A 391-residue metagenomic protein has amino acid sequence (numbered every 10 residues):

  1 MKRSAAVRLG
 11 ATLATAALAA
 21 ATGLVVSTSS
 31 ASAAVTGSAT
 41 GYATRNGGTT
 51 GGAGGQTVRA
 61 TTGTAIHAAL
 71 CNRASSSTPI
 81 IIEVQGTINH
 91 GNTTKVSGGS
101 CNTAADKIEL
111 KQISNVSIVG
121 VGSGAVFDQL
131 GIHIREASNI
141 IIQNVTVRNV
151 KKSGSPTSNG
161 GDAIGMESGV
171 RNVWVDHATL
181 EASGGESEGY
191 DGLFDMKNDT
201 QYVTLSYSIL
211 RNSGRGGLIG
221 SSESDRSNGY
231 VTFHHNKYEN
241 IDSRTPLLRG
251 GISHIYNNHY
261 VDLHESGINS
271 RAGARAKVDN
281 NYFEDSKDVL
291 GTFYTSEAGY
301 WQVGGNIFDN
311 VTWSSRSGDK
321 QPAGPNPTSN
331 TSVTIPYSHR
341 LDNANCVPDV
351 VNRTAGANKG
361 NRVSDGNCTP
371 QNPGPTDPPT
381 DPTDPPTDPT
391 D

Functional and structural regions predicted by a protein language model:
M1-A33: Secretory targeting and sorting signals
S38-E83: Acidic Gly/Asp/Thr-rich repetitive segments characteristic of extracellular carbohydrate-active and adhesion proteins
T64, T87-H90, S123-G124, W313: Acidic glycine-/aspartate-rich tracts in secreted/extracellular proteins
H67-E83, G91-S117, A125-Q143, N149-V170: Extracellular beta-strand-rich solenoid/capping regions of secreted or surface-exposed proteins that bind or remodel
G98-K107, D128-I132, S155-E167, S187-K197 (+4 more regions): Extracellular beta-strand/beta-solenoid scaffold signature
S114-G124, S138-K151, V170-G185, Y190 (+5 more regions): Right-handed parallel beta-helix
L248-G250, N257-Y260, H264-N372: Extracellular beta-rich repeat passengers
C368-D391: Ser/Thr/Gly/Pro-rich low-complexity, disordered linker/stalk segments of secreted and cell-surface proteins
